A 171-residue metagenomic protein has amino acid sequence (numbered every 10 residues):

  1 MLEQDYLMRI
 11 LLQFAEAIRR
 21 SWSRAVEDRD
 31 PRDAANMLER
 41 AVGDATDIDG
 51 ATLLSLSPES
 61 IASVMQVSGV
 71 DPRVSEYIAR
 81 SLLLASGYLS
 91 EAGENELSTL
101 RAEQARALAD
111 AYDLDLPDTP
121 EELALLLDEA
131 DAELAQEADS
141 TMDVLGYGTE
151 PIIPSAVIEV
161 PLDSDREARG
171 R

Functional and structural regions predicted by a protein language model:
M1-S75, D110, E129-R171: N-terminal alpha-helical interaction modules that lie
Y6, I10, V70-Y77, L97 (+2 more regions): Structural signature of alpha-solenoid helical repeat junctions
F14, R20-S21, I78, A85 (+3 more regions): Structural register within alpha-helical repeat arrays
R24-A25, L82, L89, A109: Residue at a conserved register position within TPR or TPR-like alpha-solenoid repeats
D28-R32, N95, A102: TPR-repeat structural position
A41, S98, Q104-A105: Tetratricopeptide repeat
S63-E96: Charged low-complexity stretches with an acidic bias
